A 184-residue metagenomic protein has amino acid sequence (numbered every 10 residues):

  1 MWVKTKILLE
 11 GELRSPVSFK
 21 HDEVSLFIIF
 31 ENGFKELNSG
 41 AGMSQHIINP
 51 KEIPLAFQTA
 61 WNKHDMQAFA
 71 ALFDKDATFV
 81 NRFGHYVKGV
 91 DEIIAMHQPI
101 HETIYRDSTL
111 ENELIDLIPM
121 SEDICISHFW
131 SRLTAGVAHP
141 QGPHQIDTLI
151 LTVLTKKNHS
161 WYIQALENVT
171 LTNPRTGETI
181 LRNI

Functional and structural regions predicted by a protein language model:
L13, H21, L37: Cationic, low-complexity basic patches in intrinsically disordered or flexible, solvent-exposed regions
S25-K75, L181-I184: Short, low-complexity N-terminal intrinsically disordered segments enriched in polar/charged residues
I47-I48, M66-D123, W130: A solvent-exposed, acidic/Ser-Thr-rich amphipathic alpha-helical stretch
L110-N112, H128, Q145-I150: Short, surface-exposed coil-to-beta transition loops
L117-C125, L154-S160: A short, structured loop/turn motif at beta-sheet edges
L133-H144: Short, cysteine-centered beta-strand-loop-beta hairpins and adjacent loop/turn segments enriched in charged/polar
D147-E178: Short beta-strand edge/turn micro-motifs at domain boundaries
